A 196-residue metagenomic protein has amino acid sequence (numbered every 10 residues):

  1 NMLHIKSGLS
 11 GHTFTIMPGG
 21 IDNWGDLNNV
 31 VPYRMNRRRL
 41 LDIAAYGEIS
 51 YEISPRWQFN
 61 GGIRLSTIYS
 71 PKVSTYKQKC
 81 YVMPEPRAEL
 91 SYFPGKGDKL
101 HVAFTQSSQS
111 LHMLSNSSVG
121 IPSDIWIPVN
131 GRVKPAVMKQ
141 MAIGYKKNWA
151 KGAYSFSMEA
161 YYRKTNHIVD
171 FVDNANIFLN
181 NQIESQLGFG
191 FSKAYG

Functional and structural regions predicted by a protein language model:
N1, A45-Y51, A88-Y92, I143-K147: Residues on the lipid-exposed face of transmembrane beta-strands in outer-membrane beta-barrel proteins
N1-T75, S157: Face-selective signature of the C-terminal outer-membrane beta-barrel domain
M2, S54-Q58, F93-G97, M138 (+1 more regions): Outer-membrane beta-barrel channels and translocator barrels
S7-L9, G61, A88, V102 (+2 more regions): Membrane-embedded beta-strand positions of outer-membrane beta-barrel proteins
H12-P18, S66-S70, G97, T105-L111 (+2 more regions): Structural signature of outer-membrane beta-barrel domains
M17-D26, P71-P84, M113-I121, W126-P128 (+2 more regions): Outer-membrane beta-barrel translocator domains and adjoining extracellular loop/strand segments of Gram-negative
V31-L41, Y76-V82, P122-S123, G131-V137 (+1 more regions): Replace "Gram-negative outer membrane beta-barrel proteins" with "bacterial and organellar outer membrane beta-barrel
R38-L40, V133-K134, K151-G196: Outer membrane beta-barrel strand-and-loop segments of large Gram-negative receptors, especially TonB-dependent
